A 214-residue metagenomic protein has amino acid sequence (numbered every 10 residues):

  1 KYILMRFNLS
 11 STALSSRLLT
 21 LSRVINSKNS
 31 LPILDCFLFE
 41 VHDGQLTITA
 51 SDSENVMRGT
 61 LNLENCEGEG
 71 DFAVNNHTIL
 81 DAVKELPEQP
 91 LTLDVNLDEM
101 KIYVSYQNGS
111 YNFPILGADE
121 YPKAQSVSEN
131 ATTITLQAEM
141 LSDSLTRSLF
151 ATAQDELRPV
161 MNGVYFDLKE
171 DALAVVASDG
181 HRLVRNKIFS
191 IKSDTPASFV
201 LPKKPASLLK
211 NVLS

Functional and structural regions predicted by a protein language model:
K1-S214: Structural preference for solvent-exposed beta-strand-turn elements and adjacent flexible terminal/loop segments within
